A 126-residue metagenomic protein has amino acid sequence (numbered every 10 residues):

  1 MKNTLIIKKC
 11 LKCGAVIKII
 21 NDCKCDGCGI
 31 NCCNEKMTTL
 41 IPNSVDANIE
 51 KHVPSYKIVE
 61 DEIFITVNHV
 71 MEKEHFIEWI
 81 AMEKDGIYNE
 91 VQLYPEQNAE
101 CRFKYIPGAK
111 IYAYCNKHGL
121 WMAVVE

Functional and structural regions predicted by a protein language model:
I7, V16, D26-G29, Y112: Residues immediately within or flanking Cys/His clusters that coordinate Zn2+ in small zinc-binding modules
C10-C13, C32, C115: Short cysteine-rich clusters marking metal-coordination/redox-active sites
K24-K36: Cysteine-rich micro-motifs
K36-K51: Short metal-binding segments enriched for Cys and/or His
F64-V70: Short edge beta-strand/loop segments characteristic of extracellular beta-sandwich folds
I80, P107-H118: Short, aromatic- and glycine-rich surface loops/edge beta-strands on solvent-exposed regions
A99-F103: Short strand-edge motifs at loop-to-beta-strand transitions and within beta-strands of extracellular beta-rich domains
K117-E126: Edge beta-strands of extracellular beta-sandwich domains
